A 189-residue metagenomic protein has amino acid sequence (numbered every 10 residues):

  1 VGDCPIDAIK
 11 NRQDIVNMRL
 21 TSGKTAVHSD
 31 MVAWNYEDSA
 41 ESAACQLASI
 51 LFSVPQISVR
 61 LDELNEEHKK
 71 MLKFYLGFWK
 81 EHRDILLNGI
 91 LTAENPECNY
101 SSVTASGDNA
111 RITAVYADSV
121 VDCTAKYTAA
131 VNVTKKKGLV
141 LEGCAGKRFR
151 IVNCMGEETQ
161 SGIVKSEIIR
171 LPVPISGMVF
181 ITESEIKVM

Functional and structural regions predicted by a protein language model:
V1-D3, T128-A130, E167: Active-site regions of enzymes building and remodeling cell-envelope glycoconjugates
V1-N65: Glycan-recognition surfaces
N17-H28, I90-A93, Y100-S101, V152-E158: Noncatalytic linker/hinge segments flanking ATPase motor cores
L20-Y36, M71-D84, A105-A117, K136-A145: Short secondary-structure transition/capping segments
F52-V54, S58-N99: Aromatic- and carboxylate-lined catalytic core of secreted/periplasmic carbohydrate-active enzymes
N95-M155: Carbohydrate-binding surface patches
K147-M189: C-terminal beta-strand-rich structural cap/linker in extracellular carbohydrate-active enzymes
